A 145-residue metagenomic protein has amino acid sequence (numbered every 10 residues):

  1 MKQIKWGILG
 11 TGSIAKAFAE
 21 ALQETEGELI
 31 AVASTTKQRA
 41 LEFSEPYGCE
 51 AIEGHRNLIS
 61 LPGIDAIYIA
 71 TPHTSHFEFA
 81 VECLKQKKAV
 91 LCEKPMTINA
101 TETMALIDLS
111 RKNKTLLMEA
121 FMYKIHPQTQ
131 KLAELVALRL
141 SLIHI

Functional and structural regions predicted by a protein language model:
M1-Y47: N-terminal Rossmann-like dinucleotide-binding module
L29, I64-I67, L140-S141: Local beta-strand N-terminus motif with an aromatic residue
C49-H55: Conserved SAM-binding strand-loop segment of SAM-dependent methyltransferases
H55-P62: Short amphipathic alpha-helix with an adjacent loop that forms part of the alpha/beta core around
A66, P72-H73, F77-M122: Beta-strand-loop-alpha-helix segment that lines the small-molecule cofactor/substrate pocket of alpha/beta enzymes
D108-L116, Q130-S141: Basic phosphate/pyrophosphate-binding loop/patch that engages nucleotide-derived ligands
I143-I145: Conserved small/polar residues in nucleotide/adenosyl-binding loops
